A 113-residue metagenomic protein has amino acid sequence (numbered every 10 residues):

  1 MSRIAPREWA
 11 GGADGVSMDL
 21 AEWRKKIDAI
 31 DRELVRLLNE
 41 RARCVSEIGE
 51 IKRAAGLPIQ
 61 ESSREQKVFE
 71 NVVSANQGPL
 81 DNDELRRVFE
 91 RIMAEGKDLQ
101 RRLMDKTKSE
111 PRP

Functional and structural regions predicted by a protein language model:
S2-P113: Domain-level signature for soluble enzymes in the chorismate/prephenate branch of the shikimate pathway
